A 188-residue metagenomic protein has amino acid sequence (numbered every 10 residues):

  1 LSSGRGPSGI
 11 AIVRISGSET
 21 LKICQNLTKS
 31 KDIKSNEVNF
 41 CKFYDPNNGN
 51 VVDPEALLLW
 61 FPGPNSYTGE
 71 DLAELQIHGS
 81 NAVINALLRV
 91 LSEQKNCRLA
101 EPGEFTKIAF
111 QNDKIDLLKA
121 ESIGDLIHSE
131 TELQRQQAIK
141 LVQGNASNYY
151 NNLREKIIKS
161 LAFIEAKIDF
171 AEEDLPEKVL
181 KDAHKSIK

Functional and structural regions predicted by a protein language model:
L1, R5, Y44, E132-K188: C-terminal-of-GTPase-core extension/linker across diverse P-loop GTPases
L1-Q136, K140, G144: A glycine-rich (often HGG/GG-containing) alpha/beta subdomain
